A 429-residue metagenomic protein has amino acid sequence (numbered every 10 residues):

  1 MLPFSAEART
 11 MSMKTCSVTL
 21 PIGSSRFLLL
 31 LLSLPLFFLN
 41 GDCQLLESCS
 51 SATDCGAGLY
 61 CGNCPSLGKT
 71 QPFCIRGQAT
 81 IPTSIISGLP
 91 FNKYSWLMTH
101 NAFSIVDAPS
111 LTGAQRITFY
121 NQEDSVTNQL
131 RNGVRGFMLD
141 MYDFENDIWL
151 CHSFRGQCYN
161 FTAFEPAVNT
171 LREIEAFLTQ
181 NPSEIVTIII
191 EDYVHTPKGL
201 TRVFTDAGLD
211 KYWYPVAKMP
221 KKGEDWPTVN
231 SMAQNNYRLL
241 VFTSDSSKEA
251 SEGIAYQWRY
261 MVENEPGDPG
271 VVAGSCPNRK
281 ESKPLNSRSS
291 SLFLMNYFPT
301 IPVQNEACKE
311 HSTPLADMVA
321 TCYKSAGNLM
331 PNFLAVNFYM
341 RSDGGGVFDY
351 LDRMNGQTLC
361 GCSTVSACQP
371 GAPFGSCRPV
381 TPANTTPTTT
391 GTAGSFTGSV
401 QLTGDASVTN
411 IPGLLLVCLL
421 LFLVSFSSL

Functional and structural regions predicted by a protein language model:
L2-L429: Catalytic cores of phosphodiester-bond hydrolases, prominently lipid phosphodiesterases
